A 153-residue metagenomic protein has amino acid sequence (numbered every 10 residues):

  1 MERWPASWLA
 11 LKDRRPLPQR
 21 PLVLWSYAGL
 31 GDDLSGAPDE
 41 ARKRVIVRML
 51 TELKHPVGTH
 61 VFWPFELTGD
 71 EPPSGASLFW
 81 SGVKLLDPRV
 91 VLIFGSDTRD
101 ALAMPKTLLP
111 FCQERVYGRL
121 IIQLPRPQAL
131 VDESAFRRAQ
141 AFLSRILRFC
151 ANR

Functional and structural regions predicted by a protein language model:
M1-R153: A polyanion-binding, active-site-adjacent surface
